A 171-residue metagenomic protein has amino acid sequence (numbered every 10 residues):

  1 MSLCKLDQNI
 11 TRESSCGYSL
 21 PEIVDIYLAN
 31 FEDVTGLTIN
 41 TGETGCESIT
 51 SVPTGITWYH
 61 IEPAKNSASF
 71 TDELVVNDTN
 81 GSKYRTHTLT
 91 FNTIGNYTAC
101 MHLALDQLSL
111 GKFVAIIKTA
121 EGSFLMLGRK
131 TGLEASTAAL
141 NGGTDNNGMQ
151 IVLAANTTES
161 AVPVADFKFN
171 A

Functional and structural regions predicted by a protein language model:
M1-E22, F169-A171: N-terminal alpha-helical "arm" segments
S2-I10, Y84-L105: Charged, amphipathic alpha-helical segments
R12-T86, T131-G143: Solvent-exposed edge beta-strands and adjacent loop segments that serve as assembly or binding interfaces
V24-N30, L89-N92, G111-T119: Short, hydrophobic/proline-enriched secondary-structure or compact coil segments at domain edges
N77-Y97, D145-E159: Oligomerization/assembly interface segments of phage tail-like spikes and tubes
T86-T93, T119-T137: Short acidic, glycine/tyrosine-flanked loop/strand segments centered on an H-E-D-like triad
H102-L125: Short, acidic/charged, Gly/Pro-enriched secondary-structure junctions
R129-A171: Mixed-charge, glycine-accented linear interaction segment located at domain edges/termini
